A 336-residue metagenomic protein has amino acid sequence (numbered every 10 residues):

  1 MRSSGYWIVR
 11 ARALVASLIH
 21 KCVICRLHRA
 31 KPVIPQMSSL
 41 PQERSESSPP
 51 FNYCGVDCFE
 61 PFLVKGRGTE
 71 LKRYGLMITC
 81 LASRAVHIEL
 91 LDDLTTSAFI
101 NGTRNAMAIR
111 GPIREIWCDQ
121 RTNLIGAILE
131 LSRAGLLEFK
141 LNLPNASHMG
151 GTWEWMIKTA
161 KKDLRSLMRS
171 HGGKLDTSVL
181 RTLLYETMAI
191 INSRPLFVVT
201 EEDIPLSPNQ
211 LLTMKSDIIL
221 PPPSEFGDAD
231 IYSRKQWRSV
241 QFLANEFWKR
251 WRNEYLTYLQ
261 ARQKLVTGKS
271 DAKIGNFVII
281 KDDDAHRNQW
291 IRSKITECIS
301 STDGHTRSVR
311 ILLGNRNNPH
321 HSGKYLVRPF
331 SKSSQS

Functional and structural regions predicted by a protein language model:
M1-G5, P35-P41, D119-L124, N145 (+2 more regions): A glycine-rich phosphate-binding loop feature that marks nucleotide/adenosyl-phosphate handling sites
G5-K162, I218-L220, E225, D230-S336: Retroviral integrase
K161-K162, S166-Y232: Hydrophobic, mid-to-C-terminal alpha-helical segments
